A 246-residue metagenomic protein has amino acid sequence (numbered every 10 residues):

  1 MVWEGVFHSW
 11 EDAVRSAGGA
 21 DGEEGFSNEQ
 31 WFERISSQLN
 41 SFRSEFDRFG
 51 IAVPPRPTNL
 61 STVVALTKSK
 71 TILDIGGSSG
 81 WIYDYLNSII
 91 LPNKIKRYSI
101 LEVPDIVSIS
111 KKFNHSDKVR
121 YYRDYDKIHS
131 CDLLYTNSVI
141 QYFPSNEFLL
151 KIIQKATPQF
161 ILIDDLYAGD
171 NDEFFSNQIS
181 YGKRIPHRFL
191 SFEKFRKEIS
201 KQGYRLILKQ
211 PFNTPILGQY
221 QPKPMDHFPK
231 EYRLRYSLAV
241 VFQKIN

Functional and structural regions predicted by a protein language model:
M1-T71, K201-Q202, L206-N246: N-terminal accessory regions of S-adenosyl-L-methionine
K70, D132, Q159: Conserved acidic residues
D74: Class I SAM-dependent methyltransferase core
G77-V119: Class I SAM-dependent methyltransferase SAM/SAH-binding core
R120-S130: Short acidic low-complexity segments
L133-N146: A short SAM/SAH-binding and catalytic strip from SAM-dependent methyltransferases
T157-N171, F175: Conserved beta-strand signature within the Rossmann-like core of class I S-adenosyl-L-methionine
N177-K194: Acceptor-substrate binding/catalytic loop of class I
